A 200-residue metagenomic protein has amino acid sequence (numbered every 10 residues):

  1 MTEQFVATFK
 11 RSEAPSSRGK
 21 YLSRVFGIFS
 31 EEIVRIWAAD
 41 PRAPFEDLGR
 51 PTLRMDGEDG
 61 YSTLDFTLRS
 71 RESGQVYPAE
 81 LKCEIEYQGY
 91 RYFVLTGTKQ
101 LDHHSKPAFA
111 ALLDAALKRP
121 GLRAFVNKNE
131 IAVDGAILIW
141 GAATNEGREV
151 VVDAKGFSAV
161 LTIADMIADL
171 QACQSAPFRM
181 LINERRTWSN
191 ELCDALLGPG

Functional and structural regions predicted by a protein language model:
M1-R42, E46-L53, G200: Interdomain/boundary linker segments immediately adjacent to catalytic/signaling cores
R18, L22-V25, F109-L113, L122 (+1 more regions): Generic structural signal of hydrophobic/aromatic residues within well-ordered alpha-helices of folded domains
A38, F66-L68, E72-E86, K99: Conserved catalytic cores of phosphodiester-cleaving nucleases, focusing on short active-site segments
A38, T98-H104, A176-M180: Short, surface-exposed secondary-structure junctions/capping segments
L48-G74: Active-site metal-binding core of divalent-cation-utilizing nuclease and nuclease-like domains
L81-A168: Catalytic cores of nucleic-acid endonucleases
K155-P199: Polybasic (Lys/Arg-rich)
